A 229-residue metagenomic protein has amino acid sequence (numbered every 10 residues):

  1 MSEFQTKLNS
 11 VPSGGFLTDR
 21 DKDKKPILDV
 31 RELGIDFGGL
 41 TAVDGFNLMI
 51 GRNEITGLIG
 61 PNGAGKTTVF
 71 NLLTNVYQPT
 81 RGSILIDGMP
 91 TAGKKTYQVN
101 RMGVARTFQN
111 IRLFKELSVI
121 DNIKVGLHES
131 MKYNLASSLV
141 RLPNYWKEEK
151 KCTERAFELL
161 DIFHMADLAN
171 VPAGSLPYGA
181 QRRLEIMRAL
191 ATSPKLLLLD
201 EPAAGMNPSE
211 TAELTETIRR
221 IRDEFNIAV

Functional and structural regions predicted by a protein language model:
S2-V229: Glycine-rich phosphate-binding loops of nucleotide-dependent enzymes
